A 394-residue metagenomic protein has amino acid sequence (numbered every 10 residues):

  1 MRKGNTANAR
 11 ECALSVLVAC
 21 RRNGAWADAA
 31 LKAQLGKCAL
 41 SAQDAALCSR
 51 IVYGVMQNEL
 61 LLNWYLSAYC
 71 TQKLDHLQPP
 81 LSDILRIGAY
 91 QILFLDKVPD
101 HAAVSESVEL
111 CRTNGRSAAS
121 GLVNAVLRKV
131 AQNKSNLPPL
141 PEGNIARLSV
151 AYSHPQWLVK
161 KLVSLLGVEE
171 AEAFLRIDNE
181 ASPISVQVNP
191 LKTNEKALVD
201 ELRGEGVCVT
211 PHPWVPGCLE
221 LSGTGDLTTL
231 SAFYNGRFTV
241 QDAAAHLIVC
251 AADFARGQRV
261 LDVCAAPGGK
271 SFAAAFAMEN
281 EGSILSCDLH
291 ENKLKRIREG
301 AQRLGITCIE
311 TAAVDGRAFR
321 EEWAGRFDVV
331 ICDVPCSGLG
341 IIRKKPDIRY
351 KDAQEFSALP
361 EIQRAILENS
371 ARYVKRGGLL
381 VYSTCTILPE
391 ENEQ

Functional and structural regions predicted by a protein language model:
M1-Q394: S-adenosylmethionine
